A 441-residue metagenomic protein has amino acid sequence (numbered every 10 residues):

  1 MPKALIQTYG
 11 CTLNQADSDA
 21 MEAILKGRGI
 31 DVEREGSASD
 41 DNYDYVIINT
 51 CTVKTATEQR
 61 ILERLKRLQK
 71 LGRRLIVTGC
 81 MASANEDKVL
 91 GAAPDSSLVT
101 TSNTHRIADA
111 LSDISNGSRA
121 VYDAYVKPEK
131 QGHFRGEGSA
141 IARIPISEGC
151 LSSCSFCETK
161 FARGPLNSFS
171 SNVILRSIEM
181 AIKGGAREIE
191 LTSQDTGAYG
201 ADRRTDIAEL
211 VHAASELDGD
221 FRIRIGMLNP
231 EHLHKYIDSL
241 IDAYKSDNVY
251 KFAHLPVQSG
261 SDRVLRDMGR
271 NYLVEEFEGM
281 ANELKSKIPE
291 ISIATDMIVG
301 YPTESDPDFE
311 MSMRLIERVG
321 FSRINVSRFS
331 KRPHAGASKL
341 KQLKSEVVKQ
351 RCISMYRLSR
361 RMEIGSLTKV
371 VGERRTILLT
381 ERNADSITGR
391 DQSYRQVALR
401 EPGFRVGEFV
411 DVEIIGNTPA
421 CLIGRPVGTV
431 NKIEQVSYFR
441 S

Functional and structural regions predicted by a protein language model:
M1-A198, A253, E275-S286, E310-R318 (+3 more regions): Proteins enriched for Cys/Gly/acidic motifs involved in redox and nucleic-acid/cofactor modification
Q7, T192-Q194, G226, P256-Q258 (+5 more regions): Generic beta-strand/beta-sheet core signal
T8, I324, L399-R400: Thr-Gly-centered strand-to-loop micro-motif
L75-G79, A84-N85, K183-D306, E317: Conserved SAM/AdoMet-binding glycine-rich loop
H105, S152, G164, G197 (+5 more regions): Glycine-centered loop/turn positions within well-structured domains that cap or flank conserved ligand/cofactor-binding
L255, D296, I316, I324 (+3 more regions): Hydrophobic, well-ordered secondary-structure elements that form the walls of internal hydrophobic environments
K331, S338-S441: Terminal RNA-binding accessory module
